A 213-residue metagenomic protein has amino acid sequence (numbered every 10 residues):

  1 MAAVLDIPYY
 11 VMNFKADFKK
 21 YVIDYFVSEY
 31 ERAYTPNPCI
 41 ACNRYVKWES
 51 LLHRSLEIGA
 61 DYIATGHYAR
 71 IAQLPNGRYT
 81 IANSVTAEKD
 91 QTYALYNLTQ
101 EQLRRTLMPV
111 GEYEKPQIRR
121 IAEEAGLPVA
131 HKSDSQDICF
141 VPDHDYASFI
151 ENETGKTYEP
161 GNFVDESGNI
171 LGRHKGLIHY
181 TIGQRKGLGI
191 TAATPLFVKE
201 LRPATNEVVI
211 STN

Functional and structural regions predicted by a protein language model:
M1-H131, C139, H144-E159, F197: Core alpha/beta nucleotide-donor-binding catalytic domains of modification enzymes
N83-T86, G176, S211-N213: Secondary-structure transition/turn motif
K132-F140, D165, I178: Short linear loop/turn motifs
H144-A147, E151, T157, I170-Q184: A C-terminal junction/extension of Radical SAM enzymes
G161-H179, A192-V198: Short beta-strand/strand-turn micro-motif
Y180-N213: C-terminal, non-catalytic macromolecule-binding modules
